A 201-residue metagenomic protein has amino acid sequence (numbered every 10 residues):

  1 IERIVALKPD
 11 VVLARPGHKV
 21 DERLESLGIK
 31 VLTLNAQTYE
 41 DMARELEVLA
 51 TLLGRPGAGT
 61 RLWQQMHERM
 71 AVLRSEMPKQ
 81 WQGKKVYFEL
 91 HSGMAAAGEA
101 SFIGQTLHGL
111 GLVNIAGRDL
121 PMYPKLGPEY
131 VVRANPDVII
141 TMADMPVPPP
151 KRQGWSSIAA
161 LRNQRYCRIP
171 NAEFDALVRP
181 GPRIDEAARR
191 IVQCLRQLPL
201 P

Functional and structural regions predicted by a protein language model:
I1-G17, I29, G127-D144: Proline-aspartate-enriched helix->loop->beta-strand connector
P9, V31-A36, E47-R61, H91-M94 (+2 more regions): Second-shell loop/turn segments in exported
L13-P16, T33-Q37, F88-A100, I169-P170: Short beta-strand->loop
R15-L52: Flexible loop/hinge segments that line or gate small-molecule binding clefts
L27-I29, L110, L161-R162: Short, structured coil segments at secondary-structure junctions
A43-T51, T60, V138, M142-P201: Structured C-terminal subdomain patch of bacterial secreted/periplasmic proteins
G57-V113: Basic- and aromatic-lined ligand-binding clefts that recognize polyanionic substrates
A100-Y123, A143, R168-P170: His/Asp/Glu-enriched short active-site or ligand-binding loop at hydrolase and phosphoryl-transfer sites
